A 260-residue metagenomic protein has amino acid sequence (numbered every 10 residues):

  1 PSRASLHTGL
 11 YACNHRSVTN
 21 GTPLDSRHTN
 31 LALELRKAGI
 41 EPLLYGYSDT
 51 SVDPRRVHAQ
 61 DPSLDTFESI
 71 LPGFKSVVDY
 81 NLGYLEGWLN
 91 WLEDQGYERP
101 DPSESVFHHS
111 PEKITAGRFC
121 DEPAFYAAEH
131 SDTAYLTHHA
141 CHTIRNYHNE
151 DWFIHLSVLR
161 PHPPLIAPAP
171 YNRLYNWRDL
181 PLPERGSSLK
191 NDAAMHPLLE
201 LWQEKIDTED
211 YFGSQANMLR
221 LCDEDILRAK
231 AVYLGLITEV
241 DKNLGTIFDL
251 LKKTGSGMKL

Functional and structural regions predicted by a protein language model:
P1-L260: Formylglycine-dependent sulfatase
